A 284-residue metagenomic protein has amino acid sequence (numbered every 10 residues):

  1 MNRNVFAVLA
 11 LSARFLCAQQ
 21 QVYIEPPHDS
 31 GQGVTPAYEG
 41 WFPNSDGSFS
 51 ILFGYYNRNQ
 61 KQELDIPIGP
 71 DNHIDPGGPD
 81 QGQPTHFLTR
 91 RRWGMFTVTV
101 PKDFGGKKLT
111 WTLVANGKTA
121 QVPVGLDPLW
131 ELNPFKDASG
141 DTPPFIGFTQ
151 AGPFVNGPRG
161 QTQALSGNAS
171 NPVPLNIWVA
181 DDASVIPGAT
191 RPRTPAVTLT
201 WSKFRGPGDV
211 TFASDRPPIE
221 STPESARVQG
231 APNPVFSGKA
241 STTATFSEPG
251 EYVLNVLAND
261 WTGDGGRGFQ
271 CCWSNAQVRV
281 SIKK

Functional and structural regions predicted by a protein language model:
M1-F6: Bacterial N-terminal signal peptides that target proteins for export
A13-F15: N-terminal signal peptide c-region/cleavage motif recognized by signal peptidases
A18-Q20: Boundary at the C-terminal end of the N-terminal hydrophobic targeting segment
V22, H28-Y38, F42-N44, Y55-N57 (+4 more regions): Extracellular/lumenal mature domains of secreted and surface-exposed proteins
F49-Y55: Short, well-ordered beta-strand segments enriched in hydrophobic/aromatic residues
W93-T99: Ligand-binding face of N-terminal immunoglobulin V-set domains in extracellular IgSF glycoproteins
K102-G105, S247-P249: Surface-exposed, short loops/turns at beta-strand junctions within beta-sandwich domains
G105-G117, L254-V256: Short, aromatic- and glycine-rich surface loops/edge beta-strands on solvent-exposed regions
